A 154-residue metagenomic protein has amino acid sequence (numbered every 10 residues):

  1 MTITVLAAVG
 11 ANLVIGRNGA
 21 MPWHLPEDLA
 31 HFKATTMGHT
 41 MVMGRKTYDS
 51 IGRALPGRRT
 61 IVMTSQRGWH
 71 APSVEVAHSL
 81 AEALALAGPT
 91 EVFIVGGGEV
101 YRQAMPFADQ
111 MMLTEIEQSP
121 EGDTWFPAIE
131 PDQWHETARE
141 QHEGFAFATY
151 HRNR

Functional and structural regions predicted by a protein language model:
M1-R154: Enzymes that bind and transform nitrogen-containing heteroaromatic metabolites
